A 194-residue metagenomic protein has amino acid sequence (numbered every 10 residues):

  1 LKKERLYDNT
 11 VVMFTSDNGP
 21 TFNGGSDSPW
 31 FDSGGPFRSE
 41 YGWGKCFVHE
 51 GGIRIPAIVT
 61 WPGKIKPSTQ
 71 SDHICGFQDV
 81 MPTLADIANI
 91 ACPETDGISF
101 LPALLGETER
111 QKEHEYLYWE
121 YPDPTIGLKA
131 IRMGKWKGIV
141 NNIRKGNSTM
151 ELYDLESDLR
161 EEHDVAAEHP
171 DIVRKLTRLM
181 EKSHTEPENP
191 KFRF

Functional and structural regions predicted by a protein language model:
L1-S26: Metal-dependent active-site segment of extracytoplasmic phospho-/sulfohydrolases and closely related
K2-L6, A85-N89, L105, P170 (+1 more regions): Sec-exported extracytoplasmic/periplasmic mature domains
P20-F47, I65-T69, H73, Q78-L155 (+1 more regions): C-terminal cap/loop subdomain of S1 sulfatases and analogous C-terminal strand-loop tails that border
G25, H163-D171: Active-site-proximal N-terminal segment of extracellular/periplasmic enzymes that hydrolyze or transfer
I58-T60: Short beta-strand-to-turn element immediately C-terminal to the catalytic PLP-Schiff-base lysine in fold type I
D158: Intrinsically disordered, low-complexity polar regions and short flexible loop motifs
T177-F194: Charge-dense polyanion-binding interfaces
